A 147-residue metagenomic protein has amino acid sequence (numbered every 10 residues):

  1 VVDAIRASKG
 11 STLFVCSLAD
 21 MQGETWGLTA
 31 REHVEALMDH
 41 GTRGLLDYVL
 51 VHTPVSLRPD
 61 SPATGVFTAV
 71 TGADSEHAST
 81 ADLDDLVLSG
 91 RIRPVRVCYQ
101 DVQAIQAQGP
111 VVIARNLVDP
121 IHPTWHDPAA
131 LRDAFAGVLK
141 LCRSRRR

Functional and structural regions predicted by a protein language model:
V1-A7: Histidine-anchored nucleotide/phosphate-binding helix
A7-T12, P110: A short helix->loop->beta-strand "cap" motif at the edges of active sites that frequently abuts
V15-S17, H52: Generic beta-sheet signal
M21-T25: Cofactor-cradling patches in redox/metallo enzymes
G27-R147: C-terminal functional extensions of proteins
